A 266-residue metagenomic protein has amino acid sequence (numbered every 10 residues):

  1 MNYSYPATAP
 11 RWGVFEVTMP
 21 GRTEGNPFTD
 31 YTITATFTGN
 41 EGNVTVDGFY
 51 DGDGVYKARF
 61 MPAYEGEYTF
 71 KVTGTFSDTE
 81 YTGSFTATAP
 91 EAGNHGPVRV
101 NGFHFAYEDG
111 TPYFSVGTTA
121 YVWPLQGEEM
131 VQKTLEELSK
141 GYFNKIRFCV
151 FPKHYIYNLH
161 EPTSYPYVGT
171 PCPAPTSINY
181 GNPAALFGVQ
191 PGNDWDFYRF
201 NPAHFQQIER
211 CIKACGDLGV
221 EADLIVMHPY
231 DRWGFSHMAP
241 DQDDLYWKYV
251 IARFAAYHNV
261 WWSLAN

Functional and structural regions predicted by a protein language model:
M1, T29, S77, I178-G181: Intrinsic-disorder/low-complexity regions
M1, Y5, P27-I33, V55 (+4 more regions): Intrinsic structural disorder
M1-E41, V46-F49, S84-P90: Non-catalytic, glycine-rich low-complexity segments
A9-R11, P27-T29, G52, P62-Y64 (+1 more regions): Solvent-exposed loop and beta-edge segments used for protein-protein assembly and interaction
V14-T18, T32-T34, K57-R59, T69-K71 (+1 more regions): Beta-strand secondary-structure signal
F15, T23, P27, E41 (+10 more regions): Compositionally biased, intrinsically disordered low-complexity regions
T36, G42-H104, E108, W123-L125: Extended acidic/polar, glycine-enriched regions that form or flank non-catalytic beta-rich accessory modules
H95-N266: Active-site mouth of glycoside hydrolases
